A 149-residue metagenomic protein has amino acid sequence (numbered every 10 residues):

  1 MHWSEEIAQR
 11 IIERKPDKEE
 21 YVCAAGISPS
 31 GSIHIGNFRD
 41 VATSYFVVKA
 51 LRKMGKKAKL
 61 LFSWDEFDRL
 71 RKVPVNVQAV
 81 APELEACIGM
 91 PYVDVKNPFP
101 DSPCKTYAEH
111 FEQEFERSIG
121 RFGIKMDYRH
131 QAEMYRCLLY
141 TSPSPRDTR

Functional and structural regions predicted by a protein language model:
M1-I35, K49-F62, F67, N76-M90 (+1 more regions): Non-catalytic terminal extensions that flank enzyme cores
G36-V47: Active/ligand-binding-proximal structured segments within catalytic/core domains that scaffold catalytic residues
A58, M126-Y128: Generic structural signal for residues in well-ordered beta-strands
D68-L70, R136: Generic structural signal for helix capping and beta-alpha/helix-loop junctions
V93-S118, I124: Internal, well-ordered alpha/beta segment that forms a basic, Gly-enriched binding/recognition surface
H130-C137: Conserved short loop/turn motifs at secondary-structure junctions
Y140-P143, T148-R149: Single conserved hydrophobic/aromatic residue that forms the stacking wall/gate of nucleotide- or nucleobase-binding
